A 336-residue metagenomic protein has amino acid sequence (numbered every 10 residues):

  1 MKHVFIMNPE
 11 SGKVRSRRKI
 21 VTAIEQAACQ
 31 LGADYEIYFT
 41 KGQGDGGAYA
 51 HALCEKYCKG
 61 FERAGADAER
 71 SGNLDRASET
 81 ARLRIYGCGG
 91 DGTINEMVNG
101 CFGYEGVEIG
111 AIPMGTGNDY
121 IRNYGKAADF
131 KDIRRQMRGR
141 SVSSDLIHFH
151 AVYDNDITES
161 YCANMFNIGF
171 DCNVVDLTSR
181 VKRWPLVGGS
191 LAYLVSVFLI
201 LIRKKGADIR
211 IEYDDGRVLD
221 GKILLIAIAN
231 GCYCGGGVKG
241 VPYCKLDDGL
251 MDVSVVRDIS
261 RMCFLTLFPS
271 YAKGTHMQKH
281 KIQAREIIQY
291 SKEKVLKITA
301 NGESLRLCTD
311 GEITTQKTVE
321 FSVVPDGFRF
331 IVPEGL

Functional and structural regions predicted by a protein language model:
M1-I85, K131: ATP/NTP phosphate-donor binding region
P9, C88-G90, I112-M114: Glycine-rich beta-strand-to-loop/alpha-helix junction loops that act as flexible
T40, G103-L224: Catalytic core of DAGKc-family lipid kinases
K41, C88, G92-N95: Active-site-proximal cofactor/substrate-binding loop regions of enzyme domains
G46-G47, I94-N95, Q316: Short, well-ordered alpha-helical microsegments
G92-E105: Short Gly/Thr/Asp-enriched flexible loops that form oxyanion-binding sites at enzyme active sites
D171, A227-V241, I313: Glycine-rich phosphate/pyrophosphate-binding beta-alpha loops
Y213-D215, D220, G240, K245-L246 (+2 more regions): ATP/nucleoside-binding phosphotransfer catalytic cores, i.e., glycine-rich phosphate-binding loops
